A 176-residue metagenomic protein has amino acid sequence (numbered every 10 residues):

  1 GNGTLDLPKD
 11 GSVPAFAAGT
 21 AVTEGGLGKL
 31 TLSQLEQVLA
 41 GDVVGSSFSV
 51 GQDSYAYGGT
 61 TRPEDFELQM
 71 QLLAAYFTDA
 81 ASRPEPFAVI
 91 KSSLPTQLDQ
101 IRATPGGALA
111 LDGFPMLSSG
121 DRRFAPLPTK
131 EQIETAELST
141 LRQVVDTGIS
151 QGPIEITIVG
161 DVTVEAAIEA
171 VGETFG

Functional and structural regions predicted by a protein language model:
G1-T23, L27-D79, I90-D99, T104-T135 (+1 more regions): M16 family metallopeptidases and their MPP-like homologs
A75-S82, T174-G176: A common structural junction motif
E155-G176: An aromatic/glycine/proline-enriched structural segment found at the starts of mature extracellular/organellar domains
